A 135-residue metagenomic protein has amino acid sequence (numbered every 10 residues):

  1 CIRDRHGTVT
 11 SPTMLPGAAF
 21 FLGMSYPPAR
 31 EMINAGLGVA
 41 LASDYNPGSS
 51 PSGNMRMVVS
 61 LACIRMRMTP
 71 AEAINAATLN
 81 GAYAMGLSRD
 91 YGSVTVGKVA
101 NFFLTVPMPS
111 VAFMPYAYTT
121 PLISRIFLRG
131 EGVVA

Functional and structural regions predicted by a protein language model:
C1-R5, A112-F113: Polar low-complexity intrinsically disordered regions
R3-D90: Active-site-adjacent C-terminal substructures of enzyme catalytic domains
A40-S43, A82-Y83, S88-M114: Structural signature of the urease/amidohydrolase superfamily beta/alpha-barrel
L79, V99-A135: C-terminal cap of metal-dependent C-N hydrolases
